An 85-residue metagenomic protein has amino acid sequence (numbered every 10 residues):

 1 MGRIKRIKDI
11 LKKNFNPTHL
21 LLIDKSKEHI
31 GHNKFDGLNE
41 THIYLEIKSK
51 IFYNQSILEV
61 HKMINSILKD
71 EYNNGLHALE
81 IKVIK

Functional and structural regions predicted by a protein language model:
M1-K85: N-terminal, polar/charged subdomain of small-to-medium soluble alpha/beta proteins
